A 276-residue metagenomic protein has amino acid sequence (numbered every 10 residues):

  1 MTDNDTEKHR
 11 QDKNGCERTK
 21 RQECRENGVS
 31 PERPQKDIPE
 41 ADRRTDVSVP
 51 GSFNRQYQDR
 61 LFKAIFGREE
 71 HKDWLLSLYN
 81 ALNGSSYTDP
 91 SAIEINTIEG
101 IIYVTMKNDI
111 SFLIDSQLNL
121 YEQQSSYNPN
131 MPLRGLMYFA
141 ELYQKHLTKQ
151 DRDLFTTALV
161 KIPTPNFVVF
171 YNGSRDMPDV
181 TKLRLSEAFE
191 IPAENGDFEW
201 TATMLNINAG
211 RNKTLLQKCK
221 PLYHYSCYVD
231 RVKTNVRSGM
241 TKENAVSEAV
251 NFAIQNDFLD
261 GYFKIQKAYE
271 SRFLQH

Functional and structural regions predicted by a protein language model:
T2-H276: Elongated, amphipathic alpha-helical interaction scaffolds
